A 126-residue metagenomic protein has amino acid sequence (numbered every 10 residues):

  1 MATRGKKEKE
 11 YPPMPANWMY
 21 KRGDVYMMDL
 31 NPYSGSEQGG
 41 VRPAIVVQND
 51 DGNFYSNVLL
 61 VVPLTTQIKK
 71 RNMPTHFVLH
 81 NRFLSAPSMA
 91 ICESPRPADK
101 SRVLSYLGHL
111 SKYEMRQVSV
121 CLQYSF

Functional and structural regions predicted by a protein language model:
M1-F126: Conserved functional hotspots at enzyme active or ligand-binding sites that engage polyanionic ligands
